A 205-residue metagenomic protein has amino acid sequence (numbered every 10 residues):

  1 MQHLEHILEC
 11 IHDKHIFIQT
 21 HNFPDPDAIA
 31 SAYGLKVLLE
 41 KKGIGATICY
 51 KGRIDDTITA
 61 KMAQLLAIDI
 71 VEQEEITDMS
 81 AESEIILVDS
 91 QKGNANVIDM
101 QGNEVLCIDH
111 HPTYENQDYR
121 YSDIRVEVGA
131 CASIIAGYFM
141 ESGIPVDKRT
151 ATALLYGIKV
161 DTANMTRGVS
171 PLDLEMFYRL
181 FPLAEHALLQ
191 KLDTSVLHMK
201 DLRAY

Functional and structural regions predicted by a protein language model:
M1-F23, S31-E40, E115-Y205: A structured phosphate/pyrophosphate-recognition subdomain
I11-D78: Anionic-ligand anchoring segments at beta-strand to alpha-helix junctions in alpha/beta enzyme folds, i.e., glycine
F17-H21, C49, S83, N103 (+1 more regions): Generic secretory/membrane-interface signal
I18, Y50, L87, C107-I108 (+1 more regions): General beta-strand structural signal in soluble alpha/beta enzymes
P24-D25, T59-Q64, M79-E84, I98-M100 (+2 more regions): Short linear motifs at secondary-structure transitions and domain/linker junctions
L38-K42, R53-I54, A60, D69 (+8 more regions): Alpha-helix boundary/interfacial micro-motifs
K61-Y121: Active-site cofactor/cluster-binding pocket
